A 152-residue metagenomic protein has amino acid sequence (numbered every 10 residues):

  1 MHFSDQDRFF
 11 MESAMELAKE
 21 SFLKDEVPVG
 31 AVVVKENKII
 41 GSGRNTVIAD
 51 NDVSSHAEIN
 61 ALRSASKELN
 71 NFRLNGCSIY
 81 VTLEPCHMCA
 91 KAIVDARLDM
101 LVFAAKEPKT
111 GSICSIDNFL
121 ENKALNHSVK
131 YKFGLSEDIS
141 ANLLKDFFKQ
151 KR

Functional and structural regions predicted by a protein language model:
M1-K24, F72, P85-R152: Zinc-dependent deaminase
A14, A18-S21, A31, G41 (+2 more regions): Small-residue (primarily alanine) positions within well-ordered alpha-helices, especially packing/interaction faces
D25-V29, N75: Short, basic and Ser/Thr-rich N-terminal targeting/leader segments
V29-N37: Short beta-strand scaffold segments in enzyme catalytic cores
I40-V47: Short beta->alpha transition motifs characteristic of CBS
V47, V81, A105: Residues that line or immediately flank small-molecule/substrate-binding pockets and catalytic motifs
N51-S55, I59-A92: Helix-adjacent hinge/juxtasegments
